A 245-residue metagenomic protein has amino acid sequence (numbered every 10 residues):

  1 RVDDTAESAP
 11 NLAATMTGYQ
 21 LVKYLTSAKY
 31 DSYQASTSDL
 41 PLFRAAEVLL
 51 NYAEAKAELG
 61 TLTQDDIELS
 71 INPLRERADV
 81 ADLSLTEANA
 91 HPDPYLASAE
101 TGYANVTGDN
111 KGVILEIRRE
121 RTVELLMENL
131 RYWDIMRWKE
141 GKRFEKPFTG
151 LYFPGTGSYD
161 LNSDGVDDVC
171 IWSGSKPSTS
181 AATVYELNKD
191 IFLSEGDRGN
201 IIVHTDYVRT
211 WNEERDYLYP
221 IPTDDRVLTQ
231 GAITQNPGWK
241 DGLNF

Functional and structural regions predicted by a protein language model:
R1-F245: Acidic/polar-rich alpha-helix caps and helix-coil junctions
